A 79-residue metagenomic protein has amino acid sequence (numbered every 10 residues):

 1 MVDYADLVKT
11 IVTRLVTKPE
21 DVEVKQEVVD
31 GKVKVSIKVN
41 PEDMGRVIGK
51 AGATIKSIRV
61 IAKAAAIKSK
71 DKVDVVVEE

Functional and structural regions predicted by a protein language model:
M1-M44, S57-E79: RNA-contacting regions in translation and RNA-metabolism proteins, encompassing KH/S1 modules where present
G45-A53: Amphipathic, hydrophobic secondary-structure cores in small proteins
